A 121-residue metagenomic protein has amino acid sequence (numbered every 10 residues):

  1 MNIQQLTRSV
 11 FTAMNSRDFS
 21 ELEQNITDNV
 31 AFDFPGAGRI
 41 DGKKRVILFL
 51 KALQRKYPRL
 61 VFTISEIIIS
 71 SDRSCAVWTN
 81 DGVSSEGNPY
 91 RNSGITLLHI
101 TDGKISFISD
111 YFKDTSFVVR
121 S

Functional and structural regions predicted by a protein language model:
R8-T12: Amphipathic alpha-helical repeat scaffolds
S16-N29: Short, well-ordered alpha-helical segments enriched in acidic and aromatic residues
T27-S71: A solvent-exposed, acidic/Ser-Thr-rich amphipathic alpha-helical stretch
V61-F62, V77, Y90-T96: Short, surface-exposed coil-to-beta transition loops
S71-N80: A short hydrophobic beta-strand element
G82-Y90: Short, cysteine-centered beta-strand-loop-beta hairpins and adjacent loop/turn segments enriched in charged/polar
L97-V119: Short beta-strand edge/turn micro-motifs at domain boundaries
